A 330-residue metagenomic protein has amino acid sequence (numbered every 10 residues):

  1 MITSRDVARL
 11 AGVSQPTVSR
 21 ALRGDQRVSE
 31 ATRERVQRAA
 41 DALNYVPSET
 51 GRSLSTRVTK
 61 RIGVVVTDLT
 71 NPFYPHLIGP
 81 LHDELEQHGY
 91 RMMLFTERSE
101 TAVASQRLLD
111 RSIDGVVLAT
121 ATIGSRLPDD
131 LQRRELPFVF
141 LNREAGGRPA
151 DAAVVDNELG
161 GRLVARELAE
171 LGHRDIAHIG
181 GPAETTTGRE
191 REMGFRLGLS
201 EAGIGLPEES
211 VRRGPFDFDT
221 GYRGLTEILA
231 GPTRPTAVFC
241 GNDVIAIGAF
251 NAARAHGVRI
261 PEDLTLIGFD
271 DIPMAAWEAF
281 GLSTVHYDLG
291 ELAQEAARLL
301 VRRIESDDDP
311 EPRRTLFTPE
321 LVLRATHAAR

Functional and structural regions predicted by a protein language model:
M1-K60: N-terminal helix-turn-helix DNA-binding module of bacterial transcription factors
Q15-R20, S55-L69, H76, P80 (+1 more regions): Short beta-strand segments enriched in small/hydrophobic residues
V46, E86-R91, P137, R174-D175 (+2 more regions): Residue-level detector of anion-binding/catalytic polar loops
E49, T67-H76, L94-V103, A153-L163 (+5 more regions): Hinge/beta->alpha junction and helix N-cap segments in small-molecule ligand-binding domains
R61-R166, E170: Alpha-helical recognition/docking segments in bacterial nutrient-uptake and carbohydrate-utilization systems
I113-T120, A177-I179, V211, P232-N242 (+1 more regions): Periplasmic-binding protein-like
T226-E227, G231-R330: Flexible loop/turn connectors
